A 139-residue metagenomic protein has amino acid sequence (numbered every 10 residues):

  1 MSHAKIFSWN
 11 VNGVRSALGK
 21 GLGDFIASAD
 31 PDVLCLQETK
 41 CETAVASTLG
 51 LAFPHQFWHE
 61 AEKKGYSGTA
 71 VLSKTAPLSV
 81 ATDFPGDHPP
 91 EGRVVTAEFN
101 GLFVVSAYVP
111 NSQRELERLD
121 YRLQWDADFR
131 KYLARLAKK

Functional and structural regions predicted by a protein language model:
M1-L51, H55, A61-S67: N-terminal, active-site-proximal structural segment of metallo-dependent hydrolase catalytic domains
W9-S16, D83-F84, Y121-L123: Short, flexible loop segments at the rims of nucleotide/cofactor-binding pockets, characterized by
L18-G19, P90, F129: Amphipathic coiled-coil/heptad-repeat helices and related helical stalk/stem segments that mediate oligomerization
F25, D83, Y132: Residues that form generic nucleotide/phosphate-binding pockets
K40, V45-E117: Structured beta-strand-rich core segments of catalytic domains in phosphoester-bond hydrolases
L119-K139: A long, amphipathic alpha-helix that forms part of the scaffold/cap immediately adjacent to metal-dependent active
